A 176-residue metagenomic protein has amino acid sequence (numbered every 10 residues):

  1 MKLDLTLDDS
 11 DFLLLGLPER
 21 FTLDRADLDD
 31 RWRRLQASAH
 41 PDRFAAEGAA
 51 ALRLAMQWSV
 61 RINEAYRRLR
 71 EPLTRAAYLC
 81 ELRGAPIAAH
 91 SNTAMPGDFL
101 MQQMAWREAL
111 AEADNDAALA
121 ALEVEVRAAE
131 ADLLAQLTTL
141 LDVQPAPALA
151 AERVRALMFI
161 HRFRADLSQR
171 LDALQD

Functional and structural regions predicted by a protein language model:
M1-D176: C-terminal accessory/regulatory regions appended to core domains
